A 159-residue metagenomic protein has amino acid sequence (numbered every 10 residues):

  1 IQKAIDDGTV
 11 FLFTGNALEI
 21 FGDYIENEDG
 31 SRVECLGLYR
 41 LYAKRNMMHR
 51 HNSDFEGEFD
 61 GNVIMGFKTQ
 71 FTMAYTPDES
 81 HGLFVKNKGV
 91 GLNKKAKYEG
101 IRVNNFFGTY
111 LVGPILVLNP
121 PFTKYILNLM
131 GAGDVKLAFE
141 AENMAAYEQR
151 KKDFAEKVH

Functional and structural regions predicted by a protein language model:
I1-E58: Cysteine-nucleophile active-site neighborhood
N46-H159: Amide-donor transfer/coupling interface in amidating biosynthetic enzymes
